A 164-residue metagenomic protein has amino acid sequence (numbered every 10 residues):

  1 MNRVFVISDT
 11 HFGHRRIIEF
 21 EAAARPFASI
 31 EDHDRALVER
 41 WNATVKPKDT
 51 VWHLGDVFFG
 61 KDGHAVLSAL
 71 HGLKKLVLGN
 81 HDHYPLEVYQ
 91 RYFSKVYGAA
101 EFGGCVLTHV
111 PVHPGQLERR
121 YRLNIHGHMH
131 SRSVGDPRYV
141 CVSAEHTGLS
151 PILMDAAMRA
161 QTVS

Functional and structural regions predicted by a protein language model:
F5-A100: Core catalytic region of metal-dependent phosphoesterases/phosphodiesterases, especially metallo-beta-lactamase-like
L86-S164: Conserved beta-sheet core of the metallophosphoesterase superfamily
